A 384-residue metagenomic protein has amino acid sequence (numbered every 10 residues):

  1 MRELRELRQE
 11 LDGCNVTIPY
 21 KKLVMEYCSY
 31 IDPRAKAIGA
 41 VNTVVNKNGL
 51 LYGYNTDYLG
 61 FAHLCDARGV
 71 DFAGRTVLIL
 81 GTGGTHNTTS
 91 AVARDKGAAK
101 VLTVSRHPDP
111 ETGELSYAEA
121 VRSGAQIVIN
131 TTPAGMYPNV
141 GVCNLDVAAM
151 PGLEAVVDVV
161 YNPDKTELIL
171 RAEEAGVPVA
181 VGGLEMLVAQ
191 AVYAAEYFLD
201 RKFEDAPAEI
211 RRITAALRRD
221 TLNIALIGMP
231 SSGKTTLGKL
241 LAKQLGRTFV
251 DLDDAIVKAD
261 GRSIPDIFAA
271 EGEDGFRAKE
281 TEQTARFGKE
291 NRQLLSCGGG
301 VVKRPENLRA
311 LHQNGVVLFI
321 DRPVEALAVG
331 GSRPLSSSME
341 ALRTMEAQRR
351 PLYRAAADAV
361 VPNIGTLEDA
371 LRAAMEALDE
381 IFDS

Functional and structural regions predicted by a protein language model:
M1-R68, P163, I169-R171, A175-V181 (+1 more regions): Phosphate/diphosphate ligand-binding glycine-rich loop within oxidoreductases
N55-Y58, C65-D66, V70, G74-R94 (+2 more regions): Glycine-rich adenosine-cofactor-binding loop
D95-G113, D253-D260: NAD(P)-binding Rossmann-fold cofactor-contacting core
T112-A180, V301-N307: Rossmann-like adenosine-cofactor binding region
V159-L222, N363: Adenosine-phosphate binding glycine-rich loop
A208-D220, L240, Q244, E290 (+2 more regions): NTP-dependent small-molecule kinase module
D254-H312: ATP-dependent small-molecule kinase phosphotransfer cores that center on conserved nucleotide phosphate-binding segments
Q313-L352, A359: A glycine- and Lys/Arg-enriched "phosphate-lid" helix/loop adjacent to the NTP-binding pocket of small-molecule kinases
